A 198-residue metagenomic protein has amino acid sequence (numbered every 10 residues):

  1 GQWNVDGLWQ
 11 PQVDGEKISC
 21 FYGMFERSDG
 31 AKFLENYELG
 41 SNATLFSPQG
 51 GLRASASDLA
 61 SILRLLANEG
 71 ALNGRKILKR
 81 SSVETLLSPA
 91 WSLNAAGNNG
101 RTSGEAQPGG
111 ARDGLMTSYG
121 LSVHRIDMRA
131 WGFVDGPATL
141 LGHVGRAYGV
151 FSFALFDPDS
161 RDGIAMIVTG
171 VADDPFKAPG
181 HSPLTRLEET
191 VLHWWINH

Functional and structural regions predicted by a protein language model:
G1-L140: Short, surface-exposed loop or secondary-structure junction motifs that flank catalytic or metal-binding residues
A54, G114-T117, A147-Y148, F156-S160: Extracellular/periplasmic catalytic domains that process cell-envelope and extracellular macromolecules
N68, L72, S92, T169-D173 (+2 more regions): Short, well-ordered loop/turn and helix-capping segments at boundaries between secondary-structure elements and domains
P137, G149-S152: Active-site beta-strand/loop architecture of penicillin-binding DD-peptidases
P137-V144, S182: Short intrinsically disordered coil segments
H143, F151-D157, R161-P175: Short, well-ordered beta-strand elements
G170-R186: A short acidic/glycine-rich loop-to-helix N-cap element
H181-N197: C-terminal accessory segments of extracellular proteins
